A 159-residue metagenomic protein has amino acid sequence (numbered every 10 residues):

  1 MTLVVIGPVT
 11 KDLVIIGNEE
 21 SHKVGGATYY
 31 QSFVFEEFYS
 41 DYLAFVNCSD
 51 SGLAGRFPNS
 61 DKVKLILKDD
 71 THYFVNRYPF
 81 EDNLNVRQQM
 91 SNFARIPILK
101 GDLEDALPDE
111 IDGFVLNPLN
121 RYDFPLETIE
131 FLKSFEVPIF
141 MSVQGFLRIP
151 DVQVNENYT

Functional and structural regions predicted by a protein language model:
L3, K11-H22, E37-P118, Y122 (+1 more regions): Conserved N-terminal subdomain of the carbohydrate kinase-like
P8: Active-site glycine-centered loops adjacent to acidic/histidine catalytic or metal-binding residues that shape
D12, Y30-Q31: Basic, gly/Ser/Thr/Pro-rich low-complexity segments located predominantly at protein N termini
G26-A27: Conserved alpha-helical elements of sugar-nucleotide-dependent glycosyltransferases
Q31, Q88-Q89, Q144, Q153: Residue-identity detector for glutamine
S32, E36: Gly/Ala-rich phosphate-binding loop of Rossmann-like dinucleotide-binding domains, activating on the conserved
K133-E136, V143-T159: Conserved phosphate/ATP/ADP-binding segment of small-molecule kinases
